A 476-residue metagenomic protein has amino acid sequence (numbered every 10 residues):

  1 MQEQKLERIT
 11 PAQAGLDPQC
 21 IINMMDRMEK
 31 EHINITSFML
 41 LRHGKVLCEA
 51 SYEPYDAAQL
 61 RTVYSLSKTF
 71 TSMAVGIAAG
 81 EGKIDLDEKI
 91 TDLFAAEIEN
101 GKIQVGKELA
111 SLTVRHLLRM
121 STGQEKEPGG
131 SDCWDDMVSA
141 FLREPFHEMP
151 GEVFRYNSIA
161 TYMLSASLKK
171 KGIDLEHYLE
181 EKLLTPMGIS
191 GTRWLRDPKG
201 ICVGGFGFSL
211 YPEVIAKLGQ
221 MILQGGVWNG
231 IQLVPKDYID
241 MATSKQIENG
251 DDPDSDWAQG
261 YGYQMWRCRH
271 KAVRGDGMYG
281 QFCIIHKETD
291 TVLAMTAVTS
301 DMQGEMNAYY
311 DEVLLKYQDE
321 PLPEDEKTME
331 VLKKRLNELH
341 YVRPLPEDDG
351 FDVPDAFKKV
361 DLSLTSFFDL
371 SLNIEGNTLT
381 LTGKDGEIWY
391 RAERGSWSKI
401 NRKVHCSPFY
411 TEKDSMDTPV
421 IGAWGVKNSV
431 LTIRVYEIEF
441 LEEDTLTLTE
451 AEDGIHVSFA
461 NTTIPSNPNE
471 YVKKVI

Functional and structural regions predicted by a protein language model:
C20-Y55, L86, D290-A294: A short, well-structured edge-of-sheet supersecondary motif
G44, T62-I90, L117, L164-L168 (+1 more regions): Active-site SXXK
E81-T122, R143, G172-L210: Active-site helix/loop module of the DD-peptidase/beta-lactamase fold, centered on the serine-lysine SxxK catalytic
T122-R196: A small/polar active-site loop signature that marks catalytic segments
M163-S167, F206-V227, Q281-V298: Active-site-proximal alpha-helical segments within enzyme catalytic domains
K236-L293: Active-site Gly/Thr loop motif
G277-R343: Structured C-terminal helix/loop/strand segments within mature extracytoplasmic catalytic/sensor domains
T328-I476: Peripheral terminal and inter-domain segments
